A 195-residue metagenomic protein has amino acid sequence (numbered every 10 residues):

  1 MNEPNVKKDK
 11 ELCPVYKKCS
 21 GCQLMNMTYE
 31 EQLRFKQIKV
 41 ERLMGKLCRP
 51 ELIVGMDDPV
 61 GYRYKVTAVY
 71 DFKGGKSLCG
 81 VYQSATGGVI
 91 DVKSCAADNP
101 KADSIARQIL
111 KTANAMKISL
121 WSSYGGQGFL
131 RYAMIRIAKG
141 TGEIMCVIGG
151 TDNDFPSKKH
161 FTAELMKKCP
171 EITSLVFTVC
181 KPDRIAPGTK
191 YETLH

Functional and structural regions predicted by a protein language model:
M1-H195: Accessory RNA-recognition modules of RNA-modification enzymes
